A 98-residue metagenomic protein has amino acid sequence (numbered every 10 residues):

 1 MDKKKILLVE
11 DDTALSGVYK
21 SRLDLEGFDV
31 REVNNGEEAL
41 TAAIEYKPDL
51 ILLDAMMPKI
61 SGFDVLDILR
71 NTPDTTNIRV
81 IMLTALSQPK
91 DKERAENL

Functional and structural regions predicted by a protein language model:
E10: Conserved acidic carboxylate
T13-R31: Two-component/phosphorelay signaling modules centered on CheY-like receiver
S16, P58, D67, T76 (+1 more regions): The feature encodes the CheY-like receiver
V33-E37, K92: Conserved Asp/Asn-Gly motif in the active-site loop of CheY-like receiver
V33-N34, M57-I60, L69: Hydrophobic residue at a beta-alpha junction that N-caps the helix immediately following a catalytic beta-strand/loop
Y46-L52: Active-site beta3 strand of CheY-like receiver
